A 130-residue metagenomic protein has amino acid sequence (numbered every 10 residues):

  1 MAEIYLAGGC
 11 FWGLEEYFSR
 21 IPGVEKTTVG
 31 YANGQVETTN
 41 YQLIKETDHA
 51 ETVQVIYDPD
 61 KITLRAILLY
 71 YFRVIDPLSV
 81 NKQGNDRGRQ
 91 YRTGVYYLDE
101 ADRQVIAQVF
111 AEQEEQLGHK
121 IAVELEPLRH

Functional and structural regions predicted by a protein language model:
M1-H130: Flexible coil/turn and secondary-structure edge motifs
